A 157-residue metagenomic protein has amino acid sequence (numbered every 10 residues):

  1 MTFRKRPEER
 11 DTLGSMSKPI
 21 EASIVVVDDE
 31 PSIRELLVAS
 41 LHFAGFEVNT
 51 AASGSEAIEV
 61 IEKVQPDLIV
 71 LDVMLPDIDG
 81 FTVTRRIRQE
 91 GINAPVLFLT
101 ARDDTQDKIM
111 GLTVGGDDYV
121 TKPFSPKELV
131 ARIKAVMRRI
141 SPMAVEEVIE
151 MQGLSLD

Functional and structural regions predicted by a protein language model:
I20-V25, A135-D157: Short, Lys/Arg-enriched segments at the junction into DNA-binding effector domains of transcriptional regulators
R34, P76, E90, D104 (+1 more regions): The feature encodes the CheY-like receiver
E35-F43: Charged docking surfaces used in two-component/phosphorelay signaling
G45-A52, V60: Short hydrophobic/Thr-rich beta-strand motif most characteristic of the beta2 strand and flanking loop of CheY-like
S53-E56, D79-T82: Acidic catalytic/metal-coordinating carboxylates
E62-P66, R86-N93, V114: Conserved phosphotransfer cores of two-component systems
V64-V70, L75: Active-site beta3 strand of CheY-like receiver
